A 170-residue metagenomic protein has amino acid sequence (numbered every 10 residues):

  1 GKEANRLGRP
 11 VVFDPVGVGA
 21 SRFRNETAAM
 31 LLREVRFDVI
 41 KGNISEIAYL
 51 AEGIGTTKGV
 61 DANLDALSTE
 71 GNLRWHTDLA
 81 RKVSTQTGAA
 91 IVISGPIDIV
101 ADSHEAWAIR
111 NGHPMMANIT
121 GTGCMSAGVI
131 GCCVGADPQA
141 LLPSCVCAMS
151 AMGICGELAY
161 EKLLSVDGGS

Functional and structural regions predicted by a protein language model:
E3-P10, F37-D38, A89: A short helix->loop->beta-strand "cap" motif at the edges of active sites that frequently abuts
P10-P15, D61-L64: Short beta-strands and strand-loop turn motifs
V16-V18, S45: Active-site beta-loop-alpha junctions enriched in small/polar residues
R24-A106: Conserved phosphate/ATP/ADP-binding segment of small-molecule kinases
Y49, T120-S150: Short, small-residue alpha-helix embedded
I109-G121: Short pre-catalytic strand/loop immediately N-terminal to key active-site residues, enriched for Gly-Thr
I154-S170: Charged C-terminal helix
